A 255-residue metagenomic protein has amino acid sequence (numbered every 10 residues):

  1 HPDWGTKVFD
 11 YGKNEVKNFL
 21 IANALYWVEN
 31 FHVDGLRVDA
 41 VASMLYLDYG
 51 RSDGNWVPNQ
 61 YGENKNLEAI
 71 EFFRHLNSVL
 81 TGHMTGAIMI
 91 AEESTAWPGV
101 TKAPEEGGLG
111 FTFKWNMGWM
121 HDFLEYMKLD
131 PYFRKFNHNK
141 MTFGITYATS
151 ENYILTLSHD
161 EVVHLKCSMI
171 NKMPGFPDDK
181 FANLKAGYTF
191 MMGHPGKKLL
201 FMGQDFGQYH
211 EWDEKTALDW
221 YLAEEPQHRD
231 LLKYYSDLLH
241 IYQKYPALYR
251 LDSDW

Functional and structural regions predicted by a protein language model:
H1-N64: Substrate-binding/active-site clefts of carbohydrate-active enzymes
F9-D10, N14-K17, A223-Y234: A short, structured beta-strand-centered segment in the mid-to-C-terminal lobe of catalytic cores from group-transfer
V16-W27, F72, L76, G187 (+1 more regions): Alpha-helical packing segments of well-folded alpha/beta enzyme cores
H32-D34, Y49-E214, L222, Q243-W255: Conserved alpha/beta catalytic core and glycan-binding cleft of carbohydrate-active enzymes
L218: Active-site beta-strand/loop architecture of penicillin-binding DD-peptidases
P226-L248: Catalytic cores of secreted or luminal carbohydrate-active enzymes
